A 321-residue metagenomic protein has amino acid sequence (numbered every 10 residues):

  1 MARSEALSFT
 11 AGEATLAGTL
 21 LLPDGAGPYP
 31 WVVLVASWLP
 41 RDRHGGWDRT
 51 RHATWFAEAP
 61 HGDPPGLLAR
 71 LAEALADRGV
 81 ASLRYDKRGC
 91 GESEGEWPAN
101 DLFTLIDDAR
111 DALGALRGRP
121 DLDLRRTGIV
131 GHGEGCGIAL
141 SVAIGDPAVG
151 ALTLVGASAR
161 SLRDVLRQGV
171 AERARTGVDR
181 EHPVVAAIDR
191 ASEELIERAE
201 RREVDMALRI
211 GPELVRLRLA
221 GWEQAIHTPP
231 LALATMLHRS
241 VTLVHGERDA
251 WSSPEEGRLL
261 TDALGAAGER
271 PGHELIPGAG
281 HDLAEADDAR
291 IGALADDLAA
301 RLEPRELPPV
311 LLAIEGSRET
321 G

Functional and structural regions predicted by a protein language model:
M1-A26, W31: N-terminal cap/lid segment of alpha/beta-hydrolase-fold proteins
G25-P28, V32-A74: Short, surface-exposed "cap/lid" segments of acyl-processing enzymes
G66-L67, A99-P120: Alpha/beta-hydrolase active-site loop
A115-R175: Primarily recognizes the serine-hydrolase "nucleophile elbow" in alpha/beta-hydrolase and SGNH/GDSL folds
T153-M236: Accessory cap/linker subdomain of secreted extracellular hydrolases
L237, L243-H245, D249: Short beta-strand/loop motif that positions the catalytic acidic residue of the alpha/beta-hydrolase fold
R239, S253-A263: Short alpha-helix in the alpha/beta-hydrolase fold that links the catalytic acid
A279-G321: Catalytic active-site module of serine/aspartate enzymes centered on a nucleophile-bearing elbow/loop
